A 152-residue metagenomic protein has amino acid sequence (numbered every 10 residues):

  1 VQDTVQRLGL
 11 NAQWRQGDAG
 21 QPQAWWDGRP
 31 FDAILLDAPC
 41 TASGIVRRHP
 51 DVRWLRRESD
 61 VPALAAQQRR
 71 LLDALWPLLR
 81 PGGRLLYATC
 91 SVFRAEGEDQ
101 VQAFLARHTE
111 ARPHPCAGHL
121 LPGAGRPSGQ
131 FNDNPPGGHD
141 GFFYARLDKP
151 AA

Functional and structural regions predicted by a protein language model:
V1-A152: S-adenosylmethionine
